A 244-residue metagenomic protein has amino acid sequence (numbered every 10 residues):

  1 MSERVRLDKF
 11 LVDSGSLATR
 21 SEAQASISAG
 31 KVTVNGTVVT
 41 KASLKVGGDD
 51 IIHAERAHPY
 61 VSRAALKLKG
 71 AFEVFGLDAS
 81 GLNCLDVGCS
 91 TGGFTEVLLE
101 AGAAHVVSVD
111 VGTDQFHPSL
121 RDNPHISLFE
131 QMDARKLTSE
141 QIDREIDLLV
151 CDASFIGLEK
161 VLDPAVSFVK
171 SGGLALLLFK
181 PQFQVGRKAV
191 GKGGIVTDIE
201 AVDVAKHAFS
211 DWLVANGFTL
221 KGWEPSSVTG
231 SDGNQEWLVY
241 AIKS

Functional and structural regions predicted by a protein language model:
M1-D50: A basic, amphipathic helix-loop patch mediating RNA/tRNA/ribosome contacts
R63-L82: Conserved alpha-helix/loop element of class I SAM-dependent methyltransferases that forms part of the SAM/SAH-binding
S80-S90: Conserved class I S-adenosyl-L-methionine
T91-G102: Conserved SAM-binding loop of SAM-dependent methyltransferases across substrates and taxa, primarily the Class I
V107-L158: S-adenosyl-L-methionine
E159-L174: A short glycine-rich, Lys/Arg-flanked "PGG" loop and its adjoining helix->strand segment in the class I
P181-D198: Short, glycine-/aromatic-enriched active-site segment of Class I SAM-dependent methyltransferases
V228-S244: Core SAM-dependent methyltransferase catalytic element
